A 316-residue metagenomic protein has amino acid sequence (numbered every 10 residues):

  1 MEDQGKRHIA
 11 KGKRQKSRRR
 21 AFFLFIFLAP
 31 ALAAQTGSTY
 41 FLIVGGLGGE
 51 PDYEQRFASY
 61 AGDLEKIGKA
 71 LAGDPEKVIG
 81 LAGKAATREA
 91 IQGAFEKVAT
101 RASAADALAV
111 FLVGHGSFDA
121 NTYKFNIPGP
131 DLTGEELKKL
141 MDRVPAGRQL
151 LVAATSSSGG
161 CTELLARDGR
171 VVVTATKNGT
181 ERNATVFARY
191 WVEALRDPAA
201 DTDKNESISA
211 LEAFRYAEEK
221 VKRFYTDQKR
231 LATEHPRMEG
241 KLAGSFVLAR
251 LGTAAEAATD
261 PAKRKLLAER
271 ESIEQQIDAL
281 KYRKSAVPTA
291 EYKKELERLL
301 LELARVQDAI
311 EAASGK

Functional and structural regions predicted by a protein language model:
M1-P30, A34: Short, basic, low-complexity termini and linkers enriched in Ser/Thr/Gly/Pro that act as targeting/leader peptides
L32-F125, D131-E135, L150, L248-G252 (+1 more regions): Boundary/activation segment at the start of structured domains
G46-Q55, I79-A85, T122-P128, A175-E181 (+3 more regions): Second-shell loop/turn segments in exported
G62-E65, L150-A232: Active-site-proximal C-terminal subdomain of hydrolase catalytic domains
D74, P145, L165-G169: Short, structured coil segments at secondary-structure junctions
T133-V144: Catalytic-core regions built around general acid/base machinery
A154, L266, E274-S314: Alpha-helical, heptad-rich or low-complexity scaffold/stalk segments that mediate oligomerization or tethering
D201-Q276: Caspase-like cysteine protease fold
